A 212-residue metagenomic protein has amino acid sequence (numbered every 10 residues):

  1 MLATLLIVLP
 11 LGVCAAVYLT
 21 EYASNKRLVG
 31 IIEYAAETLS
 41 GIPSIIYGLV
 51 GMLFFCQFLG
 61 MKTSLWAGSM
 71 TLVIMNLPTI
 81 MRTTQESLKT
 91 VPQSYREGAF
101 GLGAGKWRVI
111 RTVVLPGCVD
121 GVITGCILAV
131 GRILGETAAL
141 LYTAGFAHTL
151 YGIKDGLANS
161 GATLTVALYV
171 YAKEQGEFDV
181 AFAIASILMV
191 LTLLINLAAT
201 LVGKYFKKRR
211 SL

Functional and structural regions predicted by a protein language model:
A3-A36, L49, A199-Y205: Transmembrane-helix boundary motif in ABC transporter permease subunits
A3-I7, L11, P43, V113 (+2 more regions): Hydrophobic alpha-helical transmembrane segments of multipass integral membrane proteins, especially permease/channel
L5, T83-T84, K106-A144: Transmembrane alpha-helices
L11, L19, A23-E33, V91-T124: Amphipathic cytosolic juxtamembrane alpha-helices at the membrane-cytosol interface of multi-pass membrane transporters
E37-V73: Generic hydrophobic transmembrane alpha-helix motif, especially the helices
G41-I42, N76-L77, C118, C126-I133 (+4 more regions): Hydrophobic transmembrane alpha-helical segments of multi-pass transport and channel proteins
Q85, K89, Q93, I127 (+1 more regions): C-terminal transmembrane helix and the adjacent membrane-cytosol boundary/short C-terminal tail of inner/organellar
L140-M189: Interhelical loop and adjacent transmembrane-helix boundary motif in polytopic membrane transport permeases
